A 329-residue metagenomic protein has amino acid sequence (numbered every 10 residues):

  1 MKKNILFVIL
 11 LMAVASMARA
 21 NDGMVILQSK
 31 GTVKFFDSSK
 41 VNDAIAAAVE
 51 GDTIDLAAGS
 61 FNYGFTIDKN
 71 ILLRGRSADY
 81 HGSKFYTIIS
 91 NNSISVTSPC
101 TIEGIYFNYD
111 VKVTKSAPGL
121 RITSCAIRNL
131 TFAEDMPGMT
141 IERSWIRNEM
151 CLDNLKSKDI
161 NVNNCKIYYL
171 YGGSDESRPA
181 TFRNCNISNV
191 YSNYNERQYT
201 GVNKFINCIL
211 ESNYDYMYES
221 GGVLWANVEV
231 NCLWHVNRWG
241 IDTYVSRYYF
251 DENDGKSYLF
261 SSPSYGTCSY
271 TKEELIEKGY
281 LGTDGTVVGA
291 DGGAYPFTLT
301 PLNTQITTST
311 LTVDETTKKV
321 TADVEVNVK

Functional and structural regions predicted by a protein language model:
M1-G23: Bacterial Sec-dependent N-terminal signal peptides
V25-S60: Acidic Gly/Asp/Thr-rich repetitive segments characteristic of extracellular carbohydrate-active and adhesion proteins
K30, I71-K115, R128-L130: Right-handed parallel beta-helix/beta-spiral solenoid domain characteristic of secreted/periplasmic
D52-L56, L73-G75, V230-V236: Extracellular beta-strand repeat scaffolds in secreted/surface proteins
D55, T66, L72-R74, S95 (+8 more regions): Extracellular beta-strand solenoid repeats
G59-S60, S77-H81, W234, W239: Acidic glycine-/aspartate-rich tracts in secreted/extracellular proteins
V113-T114, F132-A133, M139-T271: Predominantly extracellular beta-rich ligand-binding scaffolds that present long acidic/polar faces for carbohydrate
Y265-K329: Surface beta-loop-beta hairpin patches that serve as ligand-binding interfaces in beta-rich domains
